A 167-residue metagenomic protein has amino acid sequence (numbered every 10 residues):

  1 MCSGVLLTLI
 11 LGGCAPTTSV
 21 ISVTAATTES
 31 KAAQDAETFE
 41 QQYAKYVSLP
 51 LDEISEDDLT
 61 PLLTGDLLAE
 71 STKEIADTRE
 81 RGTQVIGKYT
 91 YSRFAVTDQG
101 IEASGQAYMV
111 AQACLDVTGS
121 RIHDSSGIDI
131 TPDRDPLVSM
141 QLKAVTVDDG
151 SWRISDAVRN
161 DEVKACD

Functional and structural regions predicted by a protein language model:
M1-L6: Sec-dependent N-terminal signal peptides
L9-G13: C-terminal motif of bacterial Sec signal peptides marking the signal peptidase cleavage site
C14-T18: Bacterial signal peptide processing site
T24-Y89: Core segments of small alpha/beta cavity-forming domains
P61-A165: Structured, amphipathic secondary-structure segments that form assembly/contact surfaces in multi-subunit
